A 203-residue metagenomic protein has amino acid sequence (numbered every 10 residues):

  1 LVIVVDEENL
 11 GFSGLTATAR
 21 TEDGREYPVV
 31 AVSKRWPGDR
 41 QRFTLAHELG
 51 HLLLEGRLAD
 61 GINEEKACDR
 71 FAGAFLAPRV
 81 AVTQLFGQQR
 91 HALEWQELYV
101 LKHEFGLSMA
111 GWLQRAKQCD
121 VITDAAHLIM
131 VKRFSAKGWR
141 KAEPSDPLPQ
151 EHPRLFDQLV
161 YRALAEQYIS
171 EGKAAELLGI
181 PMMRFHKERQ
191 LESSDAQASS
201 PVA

Functional and structural regions predicted by a protein language model:
L1-A203: Active-site hotspot residues in diverse enzymes, especially metal/ion-binding acidic/histidine motifs
